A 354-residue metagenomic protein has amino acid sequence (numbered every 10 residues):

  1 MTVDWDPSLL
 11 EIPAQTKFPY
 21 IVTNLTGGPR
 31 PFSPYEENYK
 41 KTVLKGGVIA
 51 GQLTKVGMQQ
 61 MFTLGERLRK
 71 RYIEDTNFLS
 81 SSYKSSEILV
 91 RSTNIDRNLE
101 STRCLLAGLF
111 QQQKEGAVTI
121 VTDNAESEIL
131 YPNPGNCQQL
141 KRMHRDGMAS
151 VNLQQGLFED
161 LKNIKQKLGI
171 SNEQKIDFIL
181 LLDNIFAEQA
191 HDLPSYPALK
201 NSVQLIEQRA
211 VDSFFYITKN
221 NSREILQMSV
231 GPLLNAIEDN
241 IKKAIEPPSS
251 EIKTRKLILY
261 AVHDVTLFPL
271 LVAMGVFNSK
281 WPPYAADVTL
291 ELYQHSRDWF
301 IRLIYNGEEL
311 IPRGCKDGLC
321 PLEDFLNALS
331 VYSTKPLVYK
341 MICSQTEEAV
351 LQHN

Functional and structural regions predicted by a protein language model:
M1-N354: Non-catalytic terminal regions with compositionally biased, polar/charged low complexity
